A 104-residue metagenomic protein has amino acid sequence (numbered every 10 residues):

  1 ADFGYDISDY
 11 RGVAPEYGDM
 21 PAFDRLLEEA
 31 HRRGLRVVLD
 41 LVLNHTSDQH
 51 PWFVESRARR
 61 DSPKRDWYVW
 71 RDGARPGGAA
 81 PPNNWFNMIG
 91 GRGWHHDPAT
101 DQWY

Functional and structural regions predicted by a protein language model:
F3-D6, P21, R33, S47-Y104: Alpha-amylase-like alpha-glycosidases and glucanotransferases acting on alpha-linked glucans and related
Y5-R36: Aromatic- and glycine-enriched glycan-recognition loops and surfaces that form the carbohydrate-binding subsites
A14, T46-S47: Activation segment
L39-H45: A cross-domain feature marking catalytic cores of carbohydrate-active enzymes and several ubiquitous metabolic/repair
